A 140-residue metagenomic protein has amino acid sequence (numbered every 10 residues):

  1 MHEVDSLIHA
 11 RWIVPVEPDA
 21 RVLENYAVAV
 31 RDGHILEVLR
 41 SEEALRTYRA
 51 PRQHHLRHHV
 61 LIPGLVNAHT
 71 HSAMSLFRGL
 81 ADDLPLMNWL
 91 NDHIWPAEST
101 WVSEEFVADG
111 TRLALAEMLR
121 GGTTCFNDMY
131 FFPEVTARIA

Functional and structural regions predicted by a protein language model:
M1-T47: N-terminal metal-binding scaffold of metallo-dependent hydrolase/deaminase domains
I8, R52-H54, V66: Hydrophobic/aromatic beta-strand patches that form the interior of the parallel beta-sheet core in alpha/beta enzyme
R11, V28, G33, H58 (+4 more regions): Divalent metal-coordination and catalytic microenvironments
E42-I62: Active-site metal-binding motif and surrounding structural segment of the metallo-beta-lactamase
H55, N67-H69, C125-N127: Short N-terminal targeting/anchoring amphipathic segment
P63-S75: Histidine-centered catalytic micro-motifs
L76-D109: Active-site gating loops and adjacent loop-to-helix segments of metal-dependent hydrolytic enzymes
T100-A140: Active-site loop-helix segments enriched in His/Asp/Glu that coordinate and activate a nucleophilic water at divalent
